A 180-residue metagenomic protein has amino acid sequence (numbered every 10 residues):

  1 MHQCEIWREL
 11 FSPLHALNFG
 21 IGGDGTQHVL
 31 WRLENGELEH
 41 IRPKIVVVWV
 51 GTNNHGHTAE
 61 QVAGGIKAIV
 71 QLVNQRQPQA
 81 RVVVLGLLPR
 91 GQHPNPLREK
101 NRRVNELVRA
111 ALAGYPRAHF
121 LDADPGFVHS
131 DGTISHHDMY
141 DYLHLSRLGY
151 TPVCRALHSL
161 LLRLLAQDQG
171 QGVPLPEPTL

Functional and structural regions predicted by a protein language model:
M1-R42: Serine-esterase "nucleophile elbow" of acetyl-processing enzymes
H15-G20, K44-V50, R81-G86, H119-D122 (+1 more regions): Structural recognition of the beta-strand scaffold that forms the well-ordered cores of secreted hydrolase catalytic
N18, V50-V62, Q92-L97: Surface-exposed cleft-lining segments at the edges of enzyme active sites
G25-L30, H57-K67: Glycine-rich anion/phosphate-binding loops
G36-P43, V73-R76, L162: Surface-exposed acidic, glycine-flexible loop patches that form ligand/cofactor-binding and adhesion interfaces
V46-V48, Q61-G65, R76: Glycine- and Gly-Pro-enriched alpha-helical subdomains that act as flexible, kink-prone "lid/hinge" or packing modules
Q61-I69, R98-N105: Charged helix-capping and loop-helix junction motifs
P89-L180: Catalytic His-Asp segment of secreted/periplasmic serine-dependent ester chemistry enzymes
